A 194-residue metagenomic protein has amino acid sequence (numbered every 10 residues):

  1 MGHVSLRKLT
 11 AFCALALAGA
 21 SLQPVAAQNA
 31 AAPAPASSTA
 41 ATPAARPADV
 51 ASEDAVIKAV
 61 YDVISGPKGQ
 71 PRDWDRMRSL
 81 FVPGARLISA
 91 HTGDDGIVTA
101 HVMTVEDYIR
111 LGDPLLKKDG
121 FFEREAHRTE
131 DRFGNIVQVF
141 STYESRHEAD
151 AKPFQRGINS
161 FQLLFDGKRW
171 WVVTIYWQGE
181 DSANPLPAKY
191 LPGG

Functional and structural regions predicted by a protein language model:
M1-C13, L22: Bacterial N-terminal signal peptides that target proteins for export
L17-A27: C-terminal segment of classical bacterial N-terminal signal peptides
Q28-S79, L191-G194: Short, low-complexity N-terminal intrinsically disordered segments enriched in polar/charged residues
V60, M77, A85, V139 (+1 more regions): Hydrophobic pocket/interface hotspot
V60-K68, F81-A85, S89, G112-L116: Sec/Tat-exported extracytoplasmic proteins
R86-L87, H91, G96-A149: Surface-exposed, charged secondary-structure patches
F122-E125, P153-S160: Short, surface-exposed coil-to-beta transition loops
R156-P185: Short beta-strand edge/turn micro-motifs at domain boundaries
